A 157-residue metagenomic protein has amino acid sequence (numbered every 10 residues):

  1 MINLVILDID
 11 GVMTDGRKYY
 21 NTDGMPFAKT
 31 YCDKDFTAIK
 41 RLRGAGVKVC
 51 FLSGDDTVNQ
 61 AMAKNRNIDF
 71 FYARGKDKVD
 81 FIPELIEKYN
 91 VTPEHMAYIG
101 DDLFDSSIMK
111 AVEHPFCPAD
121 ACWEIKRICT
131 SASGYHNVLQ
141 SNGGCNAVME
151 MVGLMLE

Functional and structural regions predicted by a protein language model:
M1-D80: Alpha-helical substrate-recognition element adjacent to the catalytic core
L4, A45-K48, T57-E157: C-terminal cap/substrate-recognition subdomain and adjoining C-terminal extension of metal-dependent phosphatase-like
